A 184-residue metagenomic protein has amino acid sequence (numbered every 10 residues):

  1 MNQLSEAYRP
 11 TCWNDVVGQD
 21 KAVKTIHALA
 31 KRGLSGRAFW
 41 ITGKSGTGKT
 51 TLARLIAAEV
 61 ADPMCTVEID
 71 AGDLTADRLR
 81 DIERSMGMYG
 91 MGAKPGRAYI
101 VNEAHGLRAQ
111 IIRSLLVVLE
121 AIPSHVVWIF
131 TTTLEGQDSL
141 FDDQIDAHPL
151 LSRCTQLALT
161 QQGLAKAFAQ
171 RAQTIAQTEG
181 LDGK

Functional and structural regions predicted by a protein language model:
M1-K184: P-loop/Walker A NTP-binding region and its immediately flanking N-terminal helices in P-loop NTPase folds
